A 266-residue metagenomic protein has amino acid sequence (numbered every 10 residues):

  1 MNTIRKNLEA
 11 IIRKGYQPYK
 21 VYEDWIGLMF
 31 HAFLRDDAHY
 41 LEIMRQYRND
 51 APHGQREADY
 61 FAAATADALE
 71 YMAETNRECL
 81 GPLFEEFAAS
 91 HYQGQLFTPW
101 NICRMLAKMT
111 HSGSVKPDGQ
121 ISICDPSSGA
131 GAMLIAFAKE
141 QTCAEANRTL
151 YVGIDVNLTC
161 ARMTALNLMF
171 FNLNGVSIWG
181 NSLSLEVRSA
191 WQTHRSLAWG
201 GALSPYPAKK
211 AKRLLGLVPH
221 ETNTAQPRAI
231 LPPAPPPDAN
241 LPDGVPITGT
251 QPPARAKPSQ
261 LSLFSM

Functional and structural regions predicted by a protein language model:
M1-M266: Class I S-adenosyl-L-methionine-dependent methyltransferase catalytic core
